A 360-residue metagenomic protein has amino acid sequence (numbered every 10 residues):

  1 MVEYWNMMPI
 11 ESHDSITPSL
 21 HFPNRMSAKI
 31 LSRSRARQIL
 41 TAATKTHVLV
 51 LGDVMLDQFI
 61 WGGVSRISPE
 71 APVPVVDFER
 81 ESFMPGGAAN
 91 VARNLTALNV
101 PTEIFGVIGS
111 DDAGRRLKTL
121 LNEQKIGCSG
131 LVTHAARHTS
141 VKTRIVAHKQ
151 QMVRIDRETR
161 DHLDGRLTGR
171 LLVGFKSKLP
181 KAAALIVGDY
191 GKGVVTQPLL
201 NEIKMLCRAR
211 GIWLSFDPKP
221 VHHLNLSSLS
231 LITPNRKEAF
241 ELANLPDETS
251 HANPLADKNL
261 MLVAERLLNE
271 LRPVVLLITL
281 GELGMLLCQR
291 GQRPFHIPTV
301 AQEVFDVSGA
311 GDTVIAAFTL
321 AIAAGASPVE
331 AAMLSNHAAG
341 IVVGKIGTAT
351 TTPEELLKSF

Functional and structural regions predicted by a protein language model:
W5, D14, P18-L20, R25: Intrinsically disordered, low-complexity proline-rich regions
M26-S65: Positively charged, low-complexity intrinsically disordered leader regions
K29-I39, P69, V73-V141, K358-S359: Substrate-binding N-lobe of the ribokinase-like
V54, Y190, T313: Active-site metal-binding loops of divalent metal-dependent hydrolases
L131-R137, R144-K181: Conserved phosphate-binding/catalytic loop of the ribokinase/pfkB sugar-kinase fold
K181-V194: Short acidic, glycine-rich surface-loop motifs adjacent to enzyme active sites
G193-P294: Conserved phosphate/ATP/ADP-binding segment of small-molecule kinases
R266, V274-V275, V300-S359: Conserved post-catalytic alpha-helical subdomain immediately downstream of the catalytic base and nucleotide-binding
